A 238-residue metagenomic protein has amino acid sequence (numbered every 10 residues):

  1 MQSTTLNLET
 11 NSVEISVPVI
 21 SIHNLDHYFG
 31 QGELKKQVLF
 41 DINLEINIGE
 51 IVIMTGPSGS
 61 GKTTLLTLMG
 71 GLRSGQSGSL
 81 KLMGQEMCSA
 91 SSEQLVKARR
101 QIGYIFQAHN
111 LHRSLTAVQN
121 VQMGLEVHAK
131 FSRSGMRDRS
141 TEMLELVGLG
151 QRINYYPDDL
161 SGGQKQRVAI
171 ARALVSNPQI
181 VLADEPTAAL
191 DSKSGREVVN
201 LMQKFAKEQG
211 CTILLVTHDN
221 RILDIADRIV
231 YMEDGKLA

Functional and structural regions predicted by a protein language model:
M1-Y28, A238: ABC-family P-loop ATPase nucleotide-binding domain
V19-I225, I229-E233: ABC family nucleotide-binding domain
